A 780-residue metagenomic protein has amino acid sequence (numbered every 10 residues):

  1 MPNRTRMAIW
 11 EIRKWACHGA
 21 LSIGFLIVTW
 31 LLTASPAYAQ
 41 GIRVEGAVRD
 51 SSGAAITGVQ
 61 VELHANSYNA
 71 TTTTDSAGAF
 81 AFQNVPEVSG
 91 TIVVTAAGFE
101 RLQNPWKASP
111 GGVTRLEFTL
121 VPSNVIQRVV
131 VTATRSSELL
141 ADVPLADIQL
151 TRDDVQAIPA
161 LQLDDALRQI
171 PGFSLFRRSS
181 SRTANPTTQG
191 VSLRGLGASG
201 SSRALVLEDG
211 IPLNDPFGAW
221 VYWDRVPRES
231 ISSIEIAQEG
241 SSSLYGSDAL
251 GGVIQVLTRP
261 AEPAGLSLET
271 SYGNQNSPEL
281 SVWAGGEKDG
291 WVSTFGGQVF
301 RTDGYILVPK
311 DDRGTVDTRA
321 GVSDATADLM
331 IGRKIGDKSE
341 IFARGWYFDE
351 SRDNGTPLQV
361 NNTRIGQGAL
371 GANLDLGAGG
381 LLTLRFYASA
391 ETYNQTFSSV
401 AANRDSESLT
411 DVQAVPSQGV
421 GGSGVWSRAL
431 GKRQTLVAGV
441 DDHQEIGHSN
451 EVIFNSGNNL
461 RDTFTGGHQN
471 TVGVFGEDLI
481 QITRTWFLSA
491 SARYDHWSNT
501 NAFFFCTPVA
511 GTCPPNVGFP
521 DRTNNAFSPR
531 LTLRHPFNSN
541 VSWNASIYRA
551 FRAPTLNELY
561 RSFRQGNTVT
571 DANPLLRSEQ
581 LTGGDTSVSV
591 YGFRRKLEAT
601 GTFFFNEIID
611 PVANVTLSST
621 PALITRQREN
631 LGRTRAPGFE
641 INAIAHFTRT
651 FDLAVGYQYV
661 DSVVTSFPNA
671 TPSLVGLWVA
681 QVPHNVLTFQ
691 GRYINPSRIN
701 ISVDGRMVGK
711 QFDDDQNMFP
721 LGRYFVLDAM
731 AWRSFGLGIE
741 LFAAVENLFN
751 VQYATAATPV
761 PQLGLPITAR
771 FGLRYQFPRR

Functional and structural regions predicted by a protein language model:
R49-A54, Q60-N66, T95-F99, S109-Q156 (+3 more regions): Short, acidic, small-residue-rich periplasmic hinge/interaction motif at the N-terminus of Gram-negative outer-membrane
D147, D164, R168-D215, S232: Extracytoplasmic beta-strand/coil segments of soluble accessory domains associated with Gram-negative outer-membrane
I211-Q238: Short acidic/polar hinge/loop motifs at secondary-structure boundaries that mediate gating or recognition
S242-S243, Q255, P263-A264, E269-S271 (+1 more regions): Periplasmic-side early beta-strands and strand-to-turn transitions of outer-membrane beta-barrels
A320, D328, D411-W426, T463-F475 (+6 more regions): Outer membrane beta-barrel strand-and-loop segments of large Gram-negative receptors, especially TonB-dependent
K334-F348, R364-A510, G518-F519, T523 (+5 more regions): Face-selective signature of the C-terminal outer-membrane beta-barrel domain
T392-N394, I446-I453, S498-C513, D521 (+7 more regions): Surface-exposed extracellular loop regions of Gram-negative outer-membrane beta-barrel proteins, predominantly
Q481, T485-L488, E598-T600, F604-I608 (+1 more regions): Gram-negative outer-membrane beta-barrel transporters
